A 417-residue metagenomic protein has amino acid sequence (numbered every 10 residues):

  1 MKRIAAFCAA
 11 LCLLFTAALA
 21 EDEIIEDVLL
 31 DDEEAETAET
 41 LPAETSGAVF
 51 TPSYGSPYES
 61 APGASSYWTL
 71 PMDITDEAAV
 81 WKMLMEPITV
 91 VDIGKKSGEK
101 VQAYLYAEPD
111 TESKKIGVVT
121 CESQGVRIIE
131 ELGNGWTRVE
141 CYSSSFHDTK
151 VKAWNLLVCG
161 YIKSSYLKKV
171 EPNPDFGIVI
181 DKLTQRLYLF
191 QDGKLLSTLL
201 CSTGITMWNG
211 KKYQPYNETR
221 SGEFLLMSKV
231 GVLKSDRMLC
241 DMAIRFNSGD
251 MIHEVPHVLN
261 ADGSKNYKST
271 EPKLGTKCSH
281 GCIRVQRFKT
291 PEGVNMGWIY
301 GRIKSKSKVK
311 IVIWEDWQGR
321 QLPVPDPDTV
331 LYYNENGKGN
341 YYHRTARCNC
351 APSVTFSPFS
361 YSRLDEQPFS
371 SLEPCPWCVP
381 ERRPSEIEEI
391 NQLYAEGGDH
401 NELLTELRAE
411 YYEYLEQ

Functional and structural regions predicted by a protein language model:
M1-A6: Positively charged n-region of N-terminal signal peptides that target proteins for export
C8-T16: Bacterial N-terminal signal peptides
F15-D27: Sec-dependent signal peptide cleavage junction
P42-D73, V118-S164, Q367-S371: SH3/SH3-like beta-barrel superfamily modules
P42-S65, A78, N173, N217-S221 (+3 more regions): Exported/periplasmic cell-wall-interacting domains
P87-E99, G177-I180, D328-H343: A short beta-strand micro-motif
E108-C121, C348-P358: SH3/SH3-like (including bacterial SH3b) beta-barrel domains that bind proline-rich motifs or cell-wall ligands
L157-K265: Gly/Pro-biased beta-strand-loop elements
